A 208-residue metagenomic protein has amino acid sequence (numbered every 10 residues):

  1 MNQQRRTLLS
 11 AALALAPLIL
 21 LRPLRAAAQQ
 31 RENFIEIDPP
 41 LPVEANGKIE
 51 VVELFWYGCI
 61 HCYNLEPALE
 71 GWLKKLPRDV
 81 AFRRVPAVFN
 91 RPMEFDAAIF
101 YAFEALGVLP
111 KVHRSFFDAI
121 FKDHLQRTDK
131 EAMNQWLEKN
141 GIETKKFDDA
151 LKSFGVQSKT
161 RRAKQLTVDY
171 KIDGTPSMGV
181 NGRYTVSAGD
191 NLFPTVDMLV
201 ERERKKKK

Functional and structural regions predicted by a protein language model:
N2-R91, K164, V168, E201 (+1 more regions): Extracytoplasmic thiol/disulfide redox context detector
K48, G58-L65, F89-D96, A105 (+6 more regions): Solvent-exposed, acidic/flexible segments
G58, L73-L76, F103-G107, F116 (+6 more regions): Sec/Tat-exported extracytoplasmic proteins
P67, A97, Y101, R114 (+6 more regions): Solvent-exposed, polar/charged alpha-helical surfaces in well-ordered, non-transmembrane soluble domains, broadly
K75-L106, P110-L137: Structural microenvironment flanking redox-active thiols in thiol-disulfide oxidoreductases
K139-K208: C-terminal cap of thioredoxin/glutaredoxin-like
